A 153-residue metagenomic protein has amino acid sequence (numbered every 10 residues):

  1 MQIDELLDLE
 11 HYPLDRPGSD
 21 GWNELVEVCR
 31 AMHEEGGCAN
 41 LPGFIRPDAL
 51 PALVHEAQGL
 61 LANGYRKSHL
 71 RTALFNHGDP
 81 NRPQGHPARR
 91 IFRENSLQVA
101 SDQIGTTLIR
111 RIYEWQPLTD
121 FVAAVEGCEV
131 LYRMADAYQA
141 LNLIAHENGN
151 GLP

Functional and structural regions predicted by a protein language model:
M1-E35: Fe(II)/2-oxoglutarate
G21, E27-V28, R71, H77 (+1 more regions): Short leucine-rich amphipathic alpha-helices used at interfaces
G36-C38, L50: A common structural microfeature
A39-I45: Short amphipathic
I45, A52-G64, Q84-A137: Signature of the catalytic double-stranded beta-helix
G59-N81: Conserved alpha-helical segments that form or flank metal/cofactor-binding pockets of metalloenzymes
E126, L143-P153: Conserved short histidine dyad/triad with adjacent acidic residue
Y138-N142: Short, conserved phosphate-binding/catalytic loop or strand-edge motifs used in phosphoryl-/nucleotidyl-transfer
